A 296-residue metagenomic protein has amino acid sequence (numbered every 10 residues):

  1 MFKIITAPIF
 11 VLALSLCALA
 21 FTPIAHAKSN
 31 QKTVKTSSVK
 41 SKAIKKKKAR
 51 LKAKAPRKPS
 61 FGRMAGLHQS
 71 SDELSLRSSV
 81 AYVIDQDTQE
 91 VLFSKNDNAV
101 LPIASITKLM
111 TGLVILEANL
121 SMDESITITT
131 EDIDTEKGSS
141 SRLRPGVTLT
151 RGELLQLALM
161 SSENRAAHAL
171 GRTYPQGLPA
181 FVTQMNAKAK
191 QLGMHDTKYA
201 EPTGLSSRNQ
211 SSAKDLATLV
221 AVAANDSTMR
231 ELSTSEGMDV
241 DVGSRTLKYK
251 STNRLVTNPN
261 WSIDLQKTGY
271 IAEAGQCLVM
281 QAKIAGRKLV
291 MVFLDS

Functional and structural regions predicted by a protein language model:
F2-A7, F21-K58, M64, Q69-S70 (+7 more regions): Structured C-terminal helix/loop/strand segments within mature extracytoplasmic catalytic/sensor domains
I4-A7, L74, S78, T135 (+5 more regions): Hydrophobic alpha-helical segments and their boundary regions
P8-A20: Bacterial N-terminal signal peptides
A25, R144-P145, K250: Short, hinge-like loop/turn segments at secondary-structure boundaries
K46, K52-K214, T218-S227, I284: Active-site-adjacent loops and short helices of periplasmic peptidoglycan-processing enzymes
M194-K198, G204-S296: Domain-terminus/edge residues, biased toward the C-terminal soluble/receptor-binding domains of extracytoplasmic
